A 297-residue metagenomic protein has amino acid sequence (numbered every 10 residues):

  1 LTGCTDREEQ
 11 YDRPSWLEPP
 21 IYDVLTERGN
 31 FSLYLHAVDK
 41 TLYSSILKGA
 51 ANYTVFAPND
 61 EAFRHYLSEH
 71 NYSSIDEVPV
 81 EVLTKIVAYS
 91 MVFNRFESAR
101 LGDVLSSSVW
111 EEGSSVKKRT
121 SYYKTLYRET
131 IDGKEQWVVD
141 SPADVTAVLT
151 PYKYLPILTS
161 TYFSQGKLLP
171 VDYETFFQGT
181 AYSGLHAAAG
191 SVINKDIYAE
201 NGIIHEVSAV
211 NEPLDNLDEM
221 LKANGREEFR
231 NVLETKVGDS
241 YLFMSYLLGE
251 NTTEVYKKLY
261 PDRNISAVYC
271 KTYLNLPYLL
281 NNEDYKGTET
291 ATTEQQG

Functional and structural regions predicted by a protein language model:
G3-G297: Mature, structured domains of secreted/extracytosolic soluble proteins
